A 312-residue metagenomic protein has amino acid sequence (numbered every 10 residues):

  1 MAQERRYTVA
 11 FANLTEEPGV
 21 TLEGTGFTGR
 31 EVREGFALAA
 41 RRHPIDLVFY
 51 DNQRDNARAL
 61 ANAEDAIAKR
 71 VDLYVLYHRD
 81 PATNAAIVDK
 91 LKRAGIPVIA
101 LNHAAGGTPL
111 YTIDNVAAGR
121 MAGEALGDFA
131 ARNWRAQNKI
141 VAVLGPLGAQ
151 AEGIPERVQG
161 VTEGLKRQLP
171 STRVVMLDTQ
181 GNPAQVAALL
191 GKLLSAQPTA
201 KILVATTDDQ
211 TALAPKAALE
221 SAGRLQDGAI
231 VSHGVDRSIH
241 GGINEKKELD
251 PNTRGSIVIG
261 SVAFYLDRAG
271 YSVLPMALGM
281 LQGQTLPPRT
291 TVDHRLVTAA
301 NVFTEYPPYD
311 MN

Functional and structural regions predicted by a protein language model:
M1-Y7, L165, F264-N312: Hinge/cleft segment of the Venus flytrap/periplasmic-binding protein
E4-G35, A39-H43, V48-L60, H78-P81 (+4 more regions): Extracytoplasmic "Venus flytrap"
E23-R42, A118-A125, E152-T172, Q185 (+3 more regions): Short, solvent-exposed amphipathic alpha-helices that sit in or adjacent to ligand/effector-binding or catalytic
V48-R58, N62, V175-Q185, A263: Short beta->alpha junction loops
D51, A104-D128, P146-L147, E248-D267: Short beta-strand elements at the ligand-binding edges of bilobed clamshell
A59, Y111-K139, A184-A187, D236-G242 (+1 more regions): Hydrophobic alpha-helical segments within soluble ligand-binding/sensing domains
L73-R93, V161, V175-G242: Hydrophobic alpha-helical
P81-A117, K139, R237-L249, R254 (+1 more regions): Flexible loop/hinge segments that line or gate small-molecule binding clefts
